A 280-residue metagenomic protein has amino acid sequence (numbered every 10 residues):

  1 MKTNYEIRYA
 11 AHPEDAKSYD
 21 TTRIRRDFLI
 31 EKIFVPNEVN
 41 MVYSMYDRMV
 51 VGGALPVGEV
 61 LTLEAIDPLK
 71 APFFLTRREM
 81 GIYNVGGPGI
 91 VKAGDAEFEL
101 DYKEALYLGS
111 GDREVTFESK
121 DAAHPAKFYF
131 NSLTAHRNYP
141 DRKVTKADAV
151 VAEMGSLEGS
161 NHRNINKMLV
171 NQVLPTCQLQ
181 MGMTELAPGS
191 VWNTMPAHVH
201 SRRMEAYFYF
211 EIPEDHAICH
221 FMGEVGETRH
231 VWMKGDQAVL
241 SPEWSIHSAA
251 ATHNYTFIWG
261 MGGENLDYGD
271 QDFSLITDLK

Functional and structural regions predicted by a protein language model:
M1-A71, L75, E79-Y83, D278-L279: Hydrophobic, proline/glycine-rich low-complexity stretches
P36-L69, H162-E205: A short glycine-rich, His/Asp/Glu-containing loop-to-beta-strand
Y43-V60, L69-D95, M195-Q237: Glycine- and acidic-residue-biased ligand/ion/polar-headgroup-sensing regions
G86-T134: Acidic, low-complexity central loop/insert segments
G94, Y139-V144, L179-Q180, V191-A197 (+1 more regions): A short secondary-structure junction signal
L100-K120, W232-H253, G260-G262: Conserved metal-binding segment of the jelly-roll/cupin
A122-R163, I258-K280: Double-stranded beta-helix
E153-G182, A187, A206-V231: Double-stranded beta-helix
